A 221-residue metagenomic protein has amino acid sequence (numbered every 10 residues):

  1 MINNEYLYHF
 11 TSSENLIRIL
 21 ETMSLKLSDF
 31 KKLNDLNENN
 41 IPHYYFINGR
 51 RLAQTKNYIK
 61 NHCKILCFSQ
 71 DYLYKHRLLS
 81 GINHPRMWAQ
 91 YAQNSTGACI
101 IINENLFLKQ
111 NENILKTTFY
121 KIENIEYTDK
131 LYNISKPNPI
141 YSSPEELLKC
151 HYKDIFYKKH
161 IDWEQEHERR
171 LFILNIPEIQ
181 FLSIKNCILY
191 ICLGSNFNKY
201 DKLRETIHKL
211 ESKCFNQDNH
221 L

Functional and structural regions predicted by a protein language model:
M1-L221: Partner-binding and oligomerization surfaces adjacent to conserved cores of proteins that assemble macromolecular
